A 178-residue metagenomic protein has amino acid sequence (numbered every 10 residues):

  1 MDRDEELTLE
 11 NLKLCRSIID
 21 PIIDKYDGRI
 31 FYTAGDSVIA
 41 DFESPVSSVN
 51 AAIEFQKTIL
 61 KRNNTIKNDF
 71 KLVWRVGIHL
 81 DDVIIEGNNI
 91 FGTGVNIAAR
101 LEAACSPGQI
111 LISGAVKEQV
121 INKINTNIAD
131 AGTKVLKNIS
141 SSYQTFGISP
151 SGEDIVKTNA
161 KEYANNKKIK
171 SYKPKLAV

Functional and structural regions predicted by a protein language model:
M1-A51, T58: Catalytic NTP-binding/metal-coordinating core of nucleotidyl cyclase/transferase enzymes
L14, V76, G152-I155: Bimodal feature
K25-G28, T65-I66, N165-K167: Short beta-strand/turn micro-motifs at beta-sheet edges
Y32, N68-F70, I169-Y172: Short, flexible hinge/linker loops that cap or flank conserved catalytic cores
I39-S142, S149: Catalytic beta-strand-to-alpha-helix segment of the class III nucleotidyl cyclase homology domain
N138-N165: N-terminal intrinsically disordered, acidic low-complexity segments at the extreme N-terminus
A164-V178: Acidic, proline/glycine-rich low-complexity intrinsically disordered segments
